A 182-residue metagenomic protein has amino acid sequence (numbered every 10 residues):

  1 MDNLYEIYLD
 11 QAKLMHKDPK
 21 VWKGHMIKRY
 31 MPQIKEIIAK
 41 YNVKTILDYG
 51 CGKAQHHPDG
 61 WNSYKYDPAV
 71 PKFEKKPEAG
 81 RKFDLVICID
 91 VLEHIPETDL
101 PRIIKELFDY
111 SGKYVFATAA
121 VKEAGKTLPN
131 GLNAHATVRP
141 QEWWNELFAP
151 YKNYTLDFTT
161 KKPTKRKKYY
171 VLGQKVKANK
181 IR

Functional and structural regions predicted by a protein language model:
M1-K82, T98-K105, Y110, V121 (+2 more regions): Conserved N-terminal segment of class I S-adenosyl-L-methionine
I87: A conserved beta-strand element that flanks and buttresses the S-adenosyl-L-methionine
V91-H94: Hydrophobic adenine-recognition pocket in adenosine-nucleotide-binding enzymes
K113-F116: Short glycine-centered segments of the SAM/dcSAM-binding site in methyltransferase folds
A120-K126: Short "lid" loop at the C-terminus of a central beta-strand within the Rossmann-like core of SAM-dependent
